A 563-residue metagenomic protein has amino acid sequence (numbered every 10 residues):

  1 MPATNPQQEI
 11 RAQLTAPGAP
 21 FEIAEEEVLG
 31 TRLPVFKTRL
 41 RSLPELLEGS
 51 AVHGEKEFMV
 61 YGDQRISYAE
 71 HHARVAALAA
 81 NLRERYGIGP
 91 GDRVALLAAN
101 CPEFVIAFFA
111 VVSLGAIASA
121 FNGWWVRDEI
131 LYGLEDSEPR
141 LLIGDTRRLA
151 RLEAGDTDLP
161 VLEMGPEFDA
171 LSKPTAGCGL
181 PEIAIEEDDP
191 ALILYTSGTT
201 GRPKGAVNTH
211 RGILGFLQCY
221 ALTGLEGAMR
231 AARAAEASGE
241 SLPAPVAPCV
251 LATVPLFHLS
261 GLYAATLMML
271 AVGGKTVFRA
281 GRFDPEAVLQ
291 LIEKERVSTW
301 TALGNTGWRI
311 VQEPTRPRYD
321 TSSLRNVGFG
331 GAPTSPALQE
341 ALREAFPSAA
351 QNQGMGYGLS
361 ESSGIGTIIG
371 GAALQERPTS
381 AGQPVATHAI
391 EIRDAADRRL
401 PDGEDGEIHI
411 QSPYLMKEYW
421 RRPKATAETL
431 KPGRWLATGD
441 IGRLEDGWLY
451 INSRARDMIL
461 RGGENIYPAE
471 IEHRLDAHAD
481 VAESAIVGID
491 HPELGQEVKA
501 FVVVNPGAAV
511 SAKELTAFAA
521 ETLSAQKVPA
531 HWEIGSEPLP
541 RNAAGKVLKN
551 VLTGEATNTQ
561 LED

Functional and structural regions predicted by a protein language model:
M1-A19, S113-K173, P506-A508: Structural core segment of the AMP-binding/adenylate-forming
V35-R39, E55-G89, R93-C101, V105-F109 (+1 more regions): Conserved AMP-binding/adenylate-forming core of the ANL superfamily
S67-A69, A191-Y220, E226-R230: Conserved AMP-binding A3 loop
W125, L142, S412, K417-E418 (+5 more regions): AMP-binding/adenylate-forming catalytic core of the ANL superfamily
G177-Y195, R202, E240-C249: Conserved pre-ATP/AMP-binding loop-to-beta segment of ANL
L214-A252, F257-S298, E313: Conserved AMP-binding/adenylation subdomain of ANL enzymes
G274, K294-A302, V311-E376, A389: Gly/Ser/Thr-rich phosphate-binding loop
Q383-T387, R398-T429, I466: Conserved ATP/PPi-binding loop(s) of AMP-dependent carboxylate-activating enzymes
